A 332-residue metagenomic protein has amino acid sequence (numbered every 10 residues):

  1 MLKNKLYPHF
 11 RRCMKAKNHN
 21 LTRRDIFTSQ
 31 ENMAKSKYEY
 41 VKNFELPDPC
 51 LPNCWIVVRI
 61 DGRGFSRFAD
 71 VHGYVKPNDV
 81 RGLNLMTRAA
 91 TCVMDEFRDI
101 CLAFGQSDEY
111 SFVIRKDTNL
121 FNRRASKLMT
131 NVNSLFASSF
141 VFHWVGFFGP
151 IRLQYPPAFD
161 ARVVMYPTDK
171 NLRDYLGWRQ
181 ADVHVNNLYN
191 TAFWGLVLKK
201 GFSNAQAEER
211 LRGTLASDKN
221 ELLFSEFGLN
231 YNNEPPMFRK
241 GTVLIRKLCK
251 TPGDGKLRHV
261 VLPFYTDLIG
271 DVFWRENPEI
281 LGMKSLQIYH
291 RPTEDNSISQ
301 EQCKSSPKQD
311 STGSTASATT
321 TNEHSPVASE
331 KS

Functional and structural regions predicted by a protein language model:
L2-S332: Regulatory and interdomain segments flanking nucleotide-handling catalytic cores in signaling/defense enzymes
